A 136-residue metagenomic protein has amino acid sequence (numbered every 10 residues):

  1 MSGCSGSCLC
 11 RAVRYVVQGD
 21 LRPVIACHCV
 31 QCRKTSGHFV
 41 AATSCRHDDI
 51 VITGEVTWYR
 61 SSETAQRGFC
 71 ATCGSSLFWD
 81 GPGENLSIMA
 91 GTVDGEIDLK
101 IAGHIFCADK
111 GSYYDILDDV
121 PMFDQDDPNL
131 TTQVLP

Functional and structural regions predicted by a protein language model:
M1-P136: A short Gly-Trp-Pro
